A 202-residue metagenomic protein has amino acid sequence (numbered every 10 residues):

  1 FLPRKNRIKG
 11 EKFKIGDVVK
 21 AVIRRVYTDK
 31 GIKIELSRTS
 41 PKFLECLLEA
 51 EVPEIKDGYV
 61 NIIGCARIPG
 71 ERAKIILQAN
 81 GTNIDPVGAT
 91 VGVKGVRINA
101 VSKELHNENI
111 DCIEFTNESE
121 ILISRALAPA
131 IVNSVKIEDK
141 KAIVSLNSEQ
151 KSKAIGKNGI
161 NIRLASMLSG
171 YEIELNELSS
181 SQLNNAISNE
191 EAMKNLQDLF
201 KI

Functional and structural regions predicted by a protein language model:
F1-I202: RNA-contacting regions in translation and RNA-metabolism proteins, encompassing KH/S1 modules where present
